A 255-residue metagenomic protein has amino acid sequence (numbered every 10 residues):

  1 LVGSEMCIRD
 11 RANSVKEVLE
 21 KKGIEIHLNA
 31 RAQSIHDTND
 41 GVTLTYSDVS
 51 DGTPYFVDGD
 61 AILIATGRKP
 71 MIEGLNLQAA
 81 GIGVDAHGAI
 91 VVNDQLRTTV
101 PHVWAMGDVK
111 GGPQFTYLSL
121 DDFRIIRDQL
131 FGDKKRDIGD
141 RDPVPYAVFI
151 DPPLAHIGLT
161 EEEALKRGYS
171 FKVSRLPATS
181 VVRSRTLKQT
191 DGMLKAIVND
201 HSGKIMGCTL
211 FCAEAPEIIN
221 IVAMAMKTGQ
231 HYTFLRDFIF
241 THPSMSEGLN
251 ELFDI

Functional and structural regions predicted by a protein language model:
S4-E5, R9-T53, P113-L120, D128-E163: Rossmann-like dinucleotide-binding cores of NAD(P)H-dependent redox enzymes
L19, L77, F123, G203 (+1 more regions): Residue-level signature of catalytic and energy-coupling elements of molecular machines, predominantly ATP/GTP-dependent
E25, F56, G83, S170-K172: Conserved beta-strand segments of alpha/beta enzyme cores
S34, G81, Q95, K195-I197: Short, surface-exposed charged micro-motifs
V49, D85, N93-Q95, E161 (+1 more regions): Short, acidic, Ser/Thr-enriched surface-loop or helix-capping motifs
F56-K134: FAD-site-proximal beta/loop scaffold in flavoenzymes
G132, F149-I255: Flexible, glycine-rich terminal cap/loop adjacent to redox cofactors in electron-transfer oxidoreductases
